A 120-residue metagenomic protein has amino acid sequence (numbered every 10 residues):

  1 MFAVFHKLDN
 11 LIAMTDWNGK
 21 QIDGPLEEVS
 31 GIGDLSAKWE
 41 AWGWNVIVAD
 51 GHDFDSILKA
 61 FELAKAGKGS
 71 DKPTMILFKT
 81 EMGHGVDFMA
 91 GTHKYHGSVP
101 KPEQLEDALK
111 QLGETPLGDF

Functional and structural regions predicted by a protein language model:
M1-F120: Glycine-rich ThDP/TPP pyrophosphate-binding loop and its adjacent helix/strand module within ThDP-dependent enzymes
